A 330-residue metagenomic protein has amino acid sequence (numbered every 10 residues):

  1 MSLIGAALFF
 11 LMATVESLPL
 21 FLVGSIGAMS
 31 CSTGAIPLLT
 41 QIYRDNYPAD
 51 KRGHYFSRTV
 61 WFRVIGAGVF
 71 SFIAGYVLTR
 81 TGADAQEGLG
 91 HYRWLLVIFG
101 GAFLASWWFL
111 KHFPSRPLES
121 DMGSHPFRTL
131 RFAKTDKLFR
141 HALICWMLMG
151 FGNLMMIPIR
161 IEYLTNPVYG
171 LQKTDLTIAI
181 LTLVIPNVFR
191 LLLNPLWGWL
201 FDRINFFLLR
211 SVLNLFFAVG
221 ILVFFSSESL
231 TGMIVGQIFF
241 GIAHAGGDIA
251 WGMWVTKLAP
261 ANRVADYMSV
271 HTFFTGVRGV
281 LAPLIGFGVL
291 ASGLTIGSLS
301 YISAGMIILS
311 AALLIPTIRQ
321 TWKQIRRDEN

Functional and structural regions predicted by a protein language model:
M1, G24-T81, L96-S115, H141 (+3 more regions): Substrate-agnostic recognition of the 12-TM MFS/MFS-like secondary transporter fold
M1-F10, L208-V223: Structural signature of the two symmetry-related core transmembrane helices
L8-A13, A28, L110, V223-F224 (+2 more regions): MFS-fold secondary transporters
L11-S25, F225-Q237: Helix-loop junctions at membrane interfaces in 12-TM secondary transporters
A13, A102-F113, Y301-N330: Multi-pass alpha-helical transporter architecture, strongest for 12-TM Major Facilitator/SLC carriers used
L78-G100, L290-I307: A membrane-interface helix-boundary motif in multi-pass transporters
S115-I144, L171, N330: Juxtamembrane intracellular "pre-TM" segments in multi-pass secondary transporters
P158-I178: Short amphipathic helix-loop junctions that connect adjacent transmembrane helices in Major Facilitator Superfamily/SLC
